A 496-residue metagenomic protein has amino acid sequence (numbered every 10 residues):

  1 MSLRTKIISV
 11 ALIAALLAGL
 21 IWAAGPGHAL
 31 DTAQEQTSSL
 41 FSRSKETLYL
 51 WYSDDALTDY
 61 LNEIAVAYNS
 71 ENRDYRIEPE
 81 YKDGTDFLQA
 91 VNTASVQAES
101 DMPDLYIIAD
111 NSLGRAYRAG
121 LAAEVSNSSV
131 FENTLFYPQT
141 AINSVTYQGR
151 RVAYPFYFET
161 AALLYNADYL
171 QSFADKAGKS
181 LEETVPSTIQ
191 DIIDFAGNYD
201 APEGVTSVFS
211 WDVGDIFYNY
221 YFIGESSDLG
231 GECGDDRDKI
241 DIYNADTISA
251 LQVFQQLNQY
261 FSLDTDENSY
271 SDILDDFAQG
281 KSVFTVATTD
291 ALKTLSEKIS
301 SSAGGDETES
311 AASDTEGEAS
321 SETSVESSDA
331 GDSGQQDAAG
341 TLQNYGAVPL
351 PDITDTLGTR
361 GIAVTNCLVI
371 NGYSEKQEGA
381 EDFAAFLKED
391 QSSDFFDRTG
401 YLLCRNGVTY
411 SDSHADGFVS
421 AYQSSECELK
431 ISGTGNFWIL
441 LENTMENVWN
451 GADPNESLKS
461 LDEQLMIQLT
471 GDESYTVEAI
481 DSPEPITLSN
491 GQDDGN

Functional and structural regions predicted by a protein language model:
R43-D55, Y75-E80, L105: Short, well-ordered beta-strand elements
D55-R76: Short, polar/charged alpha-helical segment
E71-Y137, F173, V283-F284, S302-D306 (+2 more regions): Extracytoplasmic "Venus flytrap"/periplasmic binding protein-like
L88-A90, D228-S333: Extracytoplasmic ligand-binding clamshell segments of periplasmic binding protein
I108-A162, Q190-I193, E318, E322-E326 (+1 more regions): Hinge/lid segment of periplasmic solute-binding proteins
V130-F131, V145-F217, L229-N268, G317 (+2 more regions): Helix-loop-helix "hinge/cap" segment bordering the ligand-binding cleft or interdomain interface
Q259, S300-G400: Extracytoplasmic/periplasmic substrate-recognition and gating elements
S313, S393-D394, S420-N496: Conserved C-terminal helix/tail region of periplasmic/extracytoplasmic solute-binding proteins
